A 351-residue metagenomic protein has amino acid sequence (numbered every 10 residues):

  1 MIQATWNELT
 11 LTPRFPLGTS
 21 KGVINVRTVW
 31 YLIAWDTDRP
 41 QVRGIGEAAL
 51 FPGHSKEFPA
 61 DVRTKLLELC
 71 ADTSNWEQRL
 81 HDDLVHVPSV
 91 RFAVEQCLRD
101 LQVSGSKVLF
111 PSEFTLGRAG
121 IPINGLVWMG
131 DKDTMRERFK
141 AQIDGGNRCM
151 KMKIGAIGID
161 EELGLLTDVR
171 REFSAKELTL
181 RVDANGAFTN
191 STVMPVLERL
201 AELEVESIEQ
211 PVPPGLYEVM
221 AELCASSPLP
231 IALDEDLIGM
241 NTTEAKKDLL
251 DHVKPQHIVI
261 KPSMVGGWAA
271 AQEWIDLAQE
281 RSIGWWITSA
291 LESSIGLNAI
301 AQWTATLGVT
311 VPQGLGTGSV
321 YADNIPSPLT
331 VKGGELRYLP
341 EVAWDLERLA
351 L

Functional and structural regions predicted by a protein language model:
M1-L180, N185-A187, S191-M194, E198-A201 (+1 more regions): N-terminal capping/lid subdomain adjacent to the active-site entrance of alpha/beta enzymes
V23, T317-A322: Short, solvent-exposed secondary-structure boundary motifs
A48, Q210, L315: Active-site donor-binding loop signature of nucleotide-sugar glycosyltransferases
I157-N298, Q302-T304, V320-K332: Catalytic core of soluble alpha/beta enzymes
G308-S319: Short helix/strand-capping turn motifs
